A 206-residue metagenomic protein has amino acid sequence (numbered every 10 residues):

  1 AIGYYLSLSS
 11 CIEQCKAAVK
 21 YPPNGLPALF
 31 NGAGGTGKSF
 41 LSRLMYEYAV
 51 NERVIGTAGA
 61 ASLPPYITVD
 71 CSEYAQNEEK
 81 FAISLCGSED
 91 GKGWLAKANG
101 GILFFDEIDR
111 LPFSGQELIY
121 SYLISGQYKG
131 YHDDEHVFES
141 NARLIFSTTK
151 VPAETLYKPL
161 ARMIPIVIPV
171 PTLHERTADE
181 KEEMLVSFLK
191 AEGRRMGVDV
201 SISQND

Functional and structural regions predicted by a protein language model:
A1-E13: Dynamic helix-loop-helix/coil hinge segments at AAA+ ATPase domain boundaries and subdomain interfaces
G25, R53-G59, D90-K97, I108 (+3 more regions): Conserved Walker
A28-P64: Walker A/P-loop
G34, L95-G100, P112-S114, L118 (+3 more regions): AAA+/SF3 P-loop NTPase mechanochemical coupling elements
S42-L44, A75-A82, A96-S125, P152-M163 (+1 more regions): Conserved AAA+/SF3 P-loop NTPase catalytic/coupling segment centered on the Walker-B
E52-L85: AAA+/P-loop NTPase substrate/partner-engagement loops
S88, Y122, E180-D199: Conserved AAA+ ATPase "sensor/coupling" helix adjacent to the nucleotide-binding pocket
V198-D206: Short conserved motifs of the RecA-like P-loop NTPase core
